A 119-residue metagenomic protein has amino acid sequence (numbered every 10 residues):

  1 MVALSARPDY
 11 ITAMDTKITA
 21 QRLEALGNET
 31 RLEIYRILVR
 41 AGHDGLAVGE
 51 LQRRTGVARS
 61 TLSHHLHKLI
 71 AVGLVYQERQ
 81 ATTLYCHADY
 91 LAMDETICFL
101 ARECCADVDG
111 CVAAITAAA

Functional and structural regions predicted by a protein language model:
M1-I18, R36-R40, Y90-A119: Amphipathic alpha-helical dimerization/coiled-coil segments that flank or bridge DNA-binding/regulatory modules
V2, V57-S60: Intrinsic disorder/low-complexity segments
K17-A58, Q80-A92: N-terminal helix-turn-helix DNA-binding core of bacterial DNA-binding proteins
Q21, A71-V72: A generic local structural motif
R53, I70-A71: Alpha-helical residues within the helix-turn-helix
L66-H67: Short, hydrophobic-biased segments on the C-terminal half of alpha helices that form "recognition helices"
